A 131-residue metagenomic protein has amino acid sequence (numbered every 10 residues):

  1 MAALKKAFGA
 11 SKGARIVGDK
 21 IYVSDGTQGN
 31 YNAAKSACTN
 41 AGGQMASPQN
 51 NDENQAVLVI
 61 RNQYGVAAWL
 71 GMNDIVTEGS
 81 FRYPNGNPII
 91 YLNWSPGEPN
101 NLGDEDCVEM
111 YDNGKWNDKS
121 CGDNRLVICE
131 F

Functional and structural regions predicted by a protein language model:
M1-G43, D112: Extracellular disulfide-stabilized recognition modules
G9, G13-I16, A37-T39, R61-Y64 (+2 more regions): Intrinsically disordered, low-complexity regulatory regions enriched in Ser/Pro/Gly/Thr and acidic residues
R15-V17, N32-N87, V127: Conserved helix-loop-beta core of C-type lectin(-like) domains
D25, L92-N93, S120: Short linear motifs in exposed loops
D25-Q28, P48-N51, L102, D123: Intrinsic disorder
A56-V57, G114-W116: Eukaryotic intrinsically disordered and solvent-exposed regulatory patches
V66-E105, Y111-K115: Surface-exposed ligand-recognition segments of extracellular binding domains, strongest in the long/variable loop
C121-F131: Short, structured beta-strand segments at or near domain termini in extracellular proteins/domains
